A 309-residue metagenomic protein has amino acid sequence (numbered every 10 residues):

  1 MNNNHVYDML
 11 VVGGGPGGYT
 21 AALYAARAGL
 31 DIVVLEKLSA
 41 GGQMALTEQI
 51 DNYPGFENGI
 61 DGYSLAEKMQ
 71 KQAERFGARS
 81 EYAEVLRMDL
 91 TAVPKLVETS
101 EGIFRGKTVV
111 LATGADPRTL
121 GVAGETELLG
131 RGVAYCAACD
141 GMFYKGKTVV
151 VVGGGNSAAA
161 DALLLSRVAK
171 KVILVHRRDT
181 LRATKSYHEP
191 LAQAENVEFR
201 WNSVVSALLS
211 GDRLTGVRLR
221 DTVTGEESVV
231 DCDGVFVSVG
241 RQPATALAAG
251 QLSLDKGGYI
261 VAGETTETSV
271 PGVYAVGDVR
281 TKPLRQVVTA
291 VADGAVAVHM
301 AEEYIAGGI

Functional and structural regions predicted by a protein language model:
N3, Y7-F76, A159-T184, D255 (+1 more regions): Beta1-alpha1 glycine-rich phosphate/pyrophosphate-binding loop at the start of Rossmann-like nucleotide-binding domains
V6, G121, E127-F143, V239-T289 (+2 more regions): FAD-site-proximal beta/loop scaffold in flavoenzymes
G13-G18, G114, G153-G155, G277: Conserved phosphate-binding and hydrolysis motifs of nucleotide-dependent enzymes
A73-V93, V97-E98, I103-F104, S166-G263 (+1 more regions): A Rossmann-like FAD-binding core segment of flavoenzymes
S80-F143, G154: Glycine/small-residue-rich loop that forms an oxyanion/phosphate-binding "nest" at active or ligand-binding sites
T119-L120, A159-A162, R182, E227 (+2 more regions): Glycine/Thr-rich phosphate-binding loops of Rossmann-like dinucleotide-binding domains
